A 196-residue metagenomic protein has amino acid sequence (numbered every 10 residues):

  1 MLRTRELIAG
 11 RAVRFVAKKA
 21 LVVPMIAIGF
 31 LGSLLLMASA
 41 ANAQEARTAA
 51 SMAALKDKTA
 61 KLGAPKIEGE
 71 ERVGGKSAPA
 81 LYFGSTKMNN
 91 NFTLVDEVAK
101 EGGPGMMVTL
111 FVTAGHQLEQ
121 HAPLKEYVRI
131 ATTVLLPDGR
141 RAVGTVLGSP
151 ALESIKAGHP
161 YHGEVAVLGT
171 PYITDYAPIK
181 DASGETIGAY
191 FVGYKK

Functional and structural regions predicted by a protein language model:
M1-V23: N-terminal secretory signal peptides that target proteins for export/translocation
V22-L35: Bacterial N-terminal signal peptides
L36-A43: Boundary at the C-terminal end of the N-terminal hydrophobic targeting segment
E45-M88, L136-G139: Extracellular/periplasmic ligand-binding regions of membrane signal-transduction receptors
A53-G69, D96-E119, P123, H162-A166: Short N-terminal helix-loop-first-beta-strand/juxtamembrane motif that initiates sensory/input modules
N89-G103, P123-V165: Extracytoplasmic/periplasmic sensor domains and loops in membrane signaling proteins
P160-Y161, T170-P178: A short beta-strand signature within small-molecule sensing/ligand-binding domains used in signal transduction
T174-K196: Short, hydrophobic beta-strand elements of compact beta-sandwich sensory domains
